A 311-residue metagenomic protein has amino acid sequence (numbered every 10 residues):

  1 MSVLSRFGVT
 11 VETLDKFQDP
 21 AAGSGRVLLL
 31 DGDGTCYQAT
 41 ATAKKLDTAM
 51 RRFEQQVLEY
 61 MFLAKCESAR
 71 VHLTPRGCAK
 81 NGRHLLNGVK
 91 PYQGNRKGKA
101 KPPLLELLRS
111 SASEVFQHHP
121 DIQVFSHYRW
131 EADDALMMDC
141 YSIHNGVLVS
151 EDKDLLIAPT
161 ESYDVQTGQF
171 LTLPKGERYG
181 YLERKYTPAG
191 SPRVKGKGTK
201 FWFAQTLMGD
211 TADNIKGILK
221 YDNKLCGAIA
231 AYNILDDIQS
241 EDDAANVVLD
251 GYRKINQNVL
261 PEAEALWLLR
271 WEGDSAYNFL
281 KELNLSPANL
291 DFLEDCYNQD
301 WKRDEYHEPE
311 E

Functional and structural regions predicted by a protein language model:
S2-I143, V149, T160-Y163, Q169 (+1 more regions): Noncatalytic, basic helical substrate-engagement surface that gates or grips nucleic-acid strands
S2-R6, F17-S24, L58-L73, K90-A100 (+3 more regions): Non-catalytic nucleic-acid-binding/docking modules located in mid-to-C-terminal regions of nucleic-acid enzymes
S150-L155: Short, polar loop motifs at secondary-structure junctions
